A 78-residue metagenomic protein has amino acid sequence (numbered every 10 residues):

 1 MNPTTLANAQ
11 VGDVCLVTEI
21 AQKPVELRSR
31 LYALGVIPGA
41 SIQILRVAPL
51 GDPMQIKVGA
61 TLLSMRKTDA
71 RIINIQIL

Functional and structural regions predicted by a protein language model:
N2, E26-R30: Short alpha-helix capping/helix-loop boundary micro-motifs
L6, L31-G35: Short, surface-exposed secondary-structure edge patches
G12-D13, A48-L78: C-terminal structural segments of small proteins and small subunits
V14-L27: Short, structured beta-strand/loop micro-motifs enriched in basic residues and often containing a Trp
I20, L34, L45-V47: Residue-level recognition of beta-strand microenvironments
P38-I44: Conserved beta-strand/loop element in small beta-rich adapter and peptidoglycan-binding domains
